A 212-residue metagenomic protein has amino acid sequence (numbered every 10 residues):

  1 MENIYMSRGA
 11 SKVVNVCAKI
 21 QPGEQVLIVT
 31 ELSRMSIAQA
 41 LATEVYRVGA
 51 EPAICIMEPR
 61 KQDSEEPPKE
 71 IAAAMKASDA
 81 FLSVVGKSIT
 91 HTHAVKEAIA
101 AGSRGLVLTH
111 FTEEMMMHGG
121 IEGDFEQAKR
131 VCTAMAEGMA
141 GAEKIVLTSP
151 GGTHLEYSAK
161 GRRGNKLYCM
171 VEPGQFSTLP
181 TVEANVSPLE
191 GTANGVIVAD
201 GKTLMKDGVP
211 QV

Functional and structural regions predicted by a protein language model:
M1-P210: Active-site bordering "gate/hinge" segments that shape substrate access to catalytic or cofactor-binding pockets
